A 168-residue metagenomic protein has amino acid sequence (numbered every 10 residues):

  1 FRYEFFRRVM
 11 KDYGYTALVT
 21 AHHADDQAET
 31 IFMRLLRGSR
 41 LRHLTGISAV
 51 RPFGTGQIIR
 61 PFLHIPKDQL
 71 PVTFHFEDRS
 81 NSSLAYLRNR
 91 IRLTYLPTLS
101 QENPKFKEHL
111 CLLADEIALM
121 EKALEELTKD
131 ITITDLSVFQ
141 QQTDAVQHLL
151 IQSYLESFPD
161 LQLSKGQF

Functional and structural regions predicted by a protein language model:
F1-R7, L41: ATP-dependent adenylate-handling ligase core
F1-Y3, R51-G54, L93, C111-F168: AMP-forming adenylation/ATP pyrophosphatase catalytic core
F6, L70-F74, I151: Structural element of the ATP-grasp superfamily
R8-T16: Glycine-rich phosphate-binding loop signature in dinucleotide/nucleotide-binding domains
D12, T98-Q101, Y154-S157: Active-site catalytic microenvironments for nucleophilic, acid-base chemistry
A17-A21, D26-I117: Catalytic subdomain that performs nucleotidyl-dependent activation
